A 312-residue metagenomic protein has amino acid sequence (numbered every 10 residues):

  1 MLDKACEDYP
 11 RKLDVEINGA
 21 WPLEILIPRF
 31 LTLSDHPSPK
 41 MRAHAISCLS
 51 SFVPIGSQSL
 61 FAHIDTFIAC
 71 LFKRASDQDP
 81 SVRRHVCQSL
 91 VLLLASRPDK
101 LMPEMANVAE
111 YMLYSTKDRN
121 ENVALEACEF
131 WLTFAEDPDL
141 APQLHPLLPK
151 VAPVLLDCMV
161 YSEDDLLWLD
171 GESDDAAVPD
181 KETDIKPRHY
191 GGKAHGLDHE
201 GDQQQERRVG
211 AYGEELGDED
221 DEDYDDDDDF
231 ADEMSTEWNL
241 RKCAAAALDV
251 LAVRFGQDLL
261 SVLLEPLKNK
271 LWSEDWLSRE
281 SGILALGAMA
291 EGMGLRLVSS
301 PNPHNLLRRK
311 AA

Functional and structural regions predicted by a protein language model:
M1-P10, S34, A45-G56, L71-A75 (+7 more regions): Hydrophobic residues within the alpha-helices of tandem HEAT/HEAT-like
D3, L113-K117, E121-D180: Hydrophobic, aliphatic-enriched repeat segments that assemble into extended interaction scaffolds in large eukaryotic
L13-S34, L60-A75, M102-S115, P142-V160 (+2 more regions): HEAT/HEAT-like alpha-solenoid repeats
P37-K40, Q78-S81, R119-N122, W238-N239 (+1 more regions): Alpha-helix N-cap/helix-start positions at coil->helix boundaries
K150-A246: Acidic, serine/threonine- and proline-enriched intrinsically disordered linkers and terminal tails in large eukaryotic
M234-S281: Extended amphipathic secondary-structure runs
A245-A246, W272-S273, L277, M289-R296 (+1 more regions): Long coiled-coil heptad-repeat alpha-helical rod domains
